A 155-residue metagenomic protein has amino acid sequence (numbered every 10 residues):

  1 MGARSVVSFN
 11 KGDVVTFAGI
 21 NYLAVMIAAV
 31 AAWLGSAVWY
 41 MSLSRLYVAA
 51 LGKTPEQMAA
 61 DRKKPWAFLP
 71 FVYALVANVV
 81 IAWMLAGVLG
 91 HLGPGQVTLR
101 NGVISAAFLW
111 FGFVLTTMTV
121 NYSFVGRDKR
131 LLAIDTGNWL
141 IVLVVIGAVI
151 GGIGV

Functional and structural regions predicted by a protein language model:
V7-V155: Juxtamembrane/disordered regions of integral membrane proteins
